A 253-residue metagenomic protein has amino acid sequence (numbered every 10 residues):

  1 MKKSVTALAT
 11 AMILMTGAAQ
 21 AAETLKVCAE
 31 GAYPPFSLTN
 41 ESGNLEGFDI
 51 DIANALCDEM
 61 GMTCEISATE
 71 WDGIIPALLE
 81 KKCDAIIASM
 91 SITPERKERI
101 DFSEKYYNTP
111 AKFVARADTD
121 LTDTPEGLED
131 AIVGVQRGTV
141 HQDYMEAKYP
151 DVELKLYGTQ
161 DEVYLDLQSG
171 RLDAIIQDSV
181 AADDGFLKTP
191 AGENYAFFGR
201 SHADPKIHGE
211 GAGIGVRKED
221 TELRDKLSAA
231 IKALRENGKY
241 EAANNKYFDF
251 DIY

Functional and structural regions predicted by a protein language model:
M1-Q20: Gram-negative bacterial Sec-dependent N-terminal signal peptides
A22-Y253: Proline/Glycine/Serine-rich low-complexity intrinsically disordered segments that serve as flexible stalks/linkers
